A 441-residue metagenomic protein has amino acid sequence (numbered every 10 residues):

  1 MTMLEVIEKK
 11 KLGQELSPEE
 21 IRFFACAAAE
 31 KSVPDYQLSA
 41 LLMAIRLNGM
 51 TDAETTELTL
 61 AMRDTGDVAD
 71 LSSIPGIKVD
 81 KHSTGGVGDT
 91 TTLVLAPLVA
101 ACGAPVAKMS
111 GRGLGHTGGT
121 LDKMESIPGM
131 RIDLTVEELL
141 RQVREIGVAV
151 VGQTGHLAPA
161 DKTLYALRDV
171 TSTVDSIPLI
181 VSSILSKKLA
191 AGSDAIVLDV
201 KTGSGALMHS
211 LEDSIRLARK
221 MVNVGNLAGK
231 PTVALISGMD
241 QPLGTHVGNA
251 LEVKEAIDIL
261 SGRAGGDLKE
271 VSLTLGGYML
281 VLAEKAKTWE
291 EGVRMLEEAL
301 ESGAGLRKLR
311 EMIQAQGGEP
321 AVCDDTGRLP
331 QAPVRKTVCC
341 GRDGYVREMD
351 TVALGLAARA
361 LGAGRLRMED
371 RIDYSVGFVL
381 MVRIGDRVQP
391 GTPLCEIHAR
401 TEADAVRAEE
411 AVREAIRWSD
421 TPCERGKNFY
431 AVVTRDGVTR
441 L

Functional and structural regions predicted by a protein language model:
M1-G88, K308-E319, D436, R440-L441: Acidic, glycine/proline-rich low-complexity segments that act as flexible tails and inter-domain linkers
E5, E15, V68, K78 (+4 more regions): Well-ordered secondary-structure scaffolds
A28, R46-G49, G85-V87, G113-L114 (+4 more regions): Short, small-residue-enriched loops and turns at beta-alpha junctions that line or gate enzyme active sites
L47, L93-A107, K187-G192, L227-A228 (+1 more regions): Alpha-helix C-terminal capping segments
I77-A100, A104-H116: Glycine/serine-rich anion-binding loops at beta->alpha junctions that coordinate negatively charged ligand groups
M109, V143, V151-T154, I184 (+2 more regions): Short beta-strand segments
K123-A149, R219-G225, G229: A glycine-rich helix N-cap at a beta->alpha junction
R144-S193: Phosphate/diphosphate-binding glycine-rich loops and adjacent basic-rich segments that engage nucleotide
